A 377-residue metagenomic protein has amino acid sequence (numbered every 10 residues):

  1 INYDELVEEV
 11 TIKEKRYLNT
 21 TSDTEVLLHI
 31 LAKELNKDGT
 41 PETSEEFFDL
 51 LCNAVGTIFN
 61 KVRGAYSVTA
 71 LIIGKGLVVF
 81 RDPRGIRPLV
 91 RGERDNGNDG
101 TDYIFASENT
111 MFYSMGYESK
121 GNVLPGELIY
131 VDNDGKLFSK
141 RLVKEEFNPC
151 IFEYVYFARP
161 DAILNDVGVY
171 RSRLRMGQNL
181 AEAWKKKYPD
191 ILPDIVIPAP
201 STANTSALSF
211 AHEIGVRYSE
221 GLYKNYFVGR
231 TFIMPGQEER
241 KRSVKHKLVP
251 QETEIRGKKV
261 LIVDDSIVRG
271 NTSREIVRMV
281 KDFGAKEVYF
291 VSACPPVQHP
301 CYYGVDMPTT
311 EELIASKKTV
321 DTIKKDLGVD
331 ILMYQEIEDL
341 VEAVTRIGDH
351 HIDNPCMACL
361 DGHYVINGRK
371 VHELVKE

Functional and structural regions predicted by a protein language model:
I1-L124, Y130-I195, A199, E287: Conserved short alpha-helical segments that host acidic/polar catalytic motifs at enzyme active sites
L6, V196-A199, A203-F210, I214 (+3 more regions): Extended, hydrophobic alpha-helical segments in both membrane/secreted and soluble proteins
E25-I30, Y218-G229, D326-V344: A conserved beta-strand->alpha-helix junction
T57, T110-M111, M115-S119, P125-E127 (+6 more regions): Phosphate/diphosphate-binding loops
I58-F59, G74-G76, R81, T101 (+3 more regions): PRPP-dependent phosphoribosyltransferase catalytic core
L77, I86-P88, F112-S114, L137-F138 (+5 more regions): Flexible loop/turn segments at secondary-structure boundaries
R84-I86, D95, H212-V216, P235-Q237 (+3 more regions): Short secondary-structure boundary/capping segments
E213-V260, N271, Q298-G304, P308: Short, glycine/charge-rich flexible loops or terminal/linker lids adjacent to PRPP-binding catalytic cores
